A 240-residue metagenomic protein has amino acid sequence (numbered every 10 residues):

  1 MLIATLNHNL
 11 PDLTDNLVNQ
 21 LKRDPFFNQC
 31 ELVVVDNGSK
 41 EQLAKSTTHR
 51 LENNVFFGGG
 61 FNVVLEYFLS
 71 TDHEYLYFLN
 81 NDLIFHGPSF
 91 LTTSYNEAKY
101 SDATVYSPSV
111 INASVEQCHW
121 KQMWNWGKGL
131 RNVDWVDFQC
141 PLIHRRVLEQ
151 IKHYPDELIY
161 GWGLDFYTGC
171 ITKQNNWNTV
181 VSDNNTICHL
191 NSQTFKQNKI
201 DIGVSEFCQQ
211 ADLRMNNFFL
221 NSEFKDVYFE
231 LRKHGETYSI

Functional and structural regions predicted by a protein language model:
L10-P25: Short, well-formed alpha-helical segments that are part of the catalytic scaffolds of diverse glycosyltransferases
E52-F68: Glycine-rich, basic loop-to-helix element that forms the pyrophosphate-binding segment of sugar-nucleotide handling
H73-I84: Short beta-strand-to-loop acidic/aromatic patch adjacent to the donor-nucleotide binding site
S89-V105: Conserved donor-nucleotide/metal-binding helix-loop-beta segment in metal-dependent transferases, i.e., the alpha-helix
Y106-W120: Short beta-strand-to-loop element that shapes/binds the nucleotide-sugar donor at the catalytic cleft/hinge
I111, V181-I202: Active-site donor/metal-binding and catalytic loop motifs of nucleotide-sugar-dependent glycosylation enzymes
N125-I143, G161: A recurrent flexible, glycine/aromatic-enriched loop bordering the glycosyltransferase active site that acts as
F138, K152-C170, Q174-V181, N185-C188: Donor nucleotide-sugar recognition loop
